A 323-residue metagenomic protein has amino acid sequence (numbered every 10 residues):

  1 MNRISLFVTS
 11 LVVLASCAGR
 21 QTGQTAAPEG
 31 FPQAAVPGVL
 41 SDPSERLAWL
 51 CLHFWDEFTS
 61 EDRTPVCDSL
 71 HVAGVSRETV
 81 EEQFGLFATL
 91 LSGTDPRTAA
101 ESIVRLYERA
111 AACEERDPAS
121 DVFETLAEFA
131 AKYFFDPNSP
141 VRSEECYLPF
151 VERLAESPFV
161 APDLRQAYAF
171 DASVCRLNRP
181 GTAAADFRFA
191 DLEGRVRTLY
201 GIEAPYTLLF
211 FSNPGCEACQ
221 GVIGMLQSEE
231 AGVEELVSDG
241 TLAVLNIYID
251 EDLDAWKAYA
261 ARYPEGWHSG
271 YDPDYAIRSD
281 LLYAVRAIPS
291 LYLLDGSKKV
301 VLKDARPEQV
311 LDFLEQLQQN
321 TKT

Functional and structural regions predicted by a protein language model:
N2-T9: Sec-dependent signal peptide recognition, specifically the positively charged N-region followed immediately by
A15-S16: C-terminal motif of bacterial Sec signal peptides marking the signal peptidase cleavage site
G19-L192: Oxidative protein folding and maturation machinery
G194, C216, L294-V301: Short, glycine-anchored, charge-dense loop/turn motifs used at functional sites
T198-Q227, V244-L245: Short active-site neighborhood of thiol/selenol oxidoreductases, capturing the structured segment around
I223-A261, Y275-S279: Structural microenvironment flanking redox-active thiols in thiol-disulfide oxidoreductases
A260-Y292, G296: Short, internal strand/loop/helix patches that form the active-site neighborhood or redox-interaction surface
A287-I288, G296-T323: Non-catalytic, surface beta->alpha helical segment in thiol-disulfide oxidoreductase systems
